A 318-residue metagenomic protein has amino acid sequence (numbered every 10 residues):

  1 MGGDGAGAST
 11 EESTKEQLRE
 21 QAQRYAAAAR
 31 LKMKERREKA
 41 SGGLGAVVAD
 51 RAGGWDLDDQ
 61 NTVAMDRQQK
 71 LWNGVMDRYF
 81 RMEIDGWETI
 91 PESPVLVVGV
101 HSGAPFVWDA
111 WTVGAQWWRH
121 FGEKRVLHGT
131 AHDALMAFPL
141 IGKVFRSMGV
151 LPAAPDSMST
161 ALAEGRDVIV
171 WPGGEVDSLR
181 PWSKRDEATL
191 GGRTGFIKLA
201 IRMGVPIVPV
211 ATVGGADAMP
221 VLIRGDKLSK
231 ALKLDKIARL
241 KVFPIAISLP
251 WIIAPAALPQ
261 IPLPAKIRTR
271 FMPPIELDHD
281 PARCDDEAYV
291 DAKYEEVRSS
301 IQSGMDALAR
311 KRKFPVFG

Functional and structural regions predicted by a protein language model:
G2-S157, G225, S299, D306-G318: Membrane-anchoring hydrophobic helices of lipid-metabolizing enzymes
G7, D59, T112, P220 (+6 more regions): Low-complexity, compositionally biased segments
D77-R270, P274-E276, A282: Soluble catalytic domains of membrane acyltransferases
A137, P259-G318: C-terminal terminal-subdomain/extension
